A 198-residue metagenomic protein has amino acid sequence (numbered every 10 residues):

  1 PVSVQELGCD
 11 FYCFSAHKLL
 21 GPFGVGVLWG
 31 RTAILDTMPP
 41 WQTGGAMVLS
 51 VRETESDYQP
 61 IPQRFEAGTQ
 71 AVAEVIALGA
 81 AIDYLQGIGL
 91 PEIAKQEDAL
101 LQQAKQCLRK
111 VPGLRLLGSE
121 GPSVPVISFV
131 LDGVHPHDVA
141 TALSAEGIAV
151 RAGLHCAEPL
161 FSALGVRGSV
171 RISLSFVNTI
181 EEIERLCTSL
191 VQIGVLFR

Functional and structural regions predicted by a protein language model:
P1-R198: Pyridoxal 5′-phosphate
